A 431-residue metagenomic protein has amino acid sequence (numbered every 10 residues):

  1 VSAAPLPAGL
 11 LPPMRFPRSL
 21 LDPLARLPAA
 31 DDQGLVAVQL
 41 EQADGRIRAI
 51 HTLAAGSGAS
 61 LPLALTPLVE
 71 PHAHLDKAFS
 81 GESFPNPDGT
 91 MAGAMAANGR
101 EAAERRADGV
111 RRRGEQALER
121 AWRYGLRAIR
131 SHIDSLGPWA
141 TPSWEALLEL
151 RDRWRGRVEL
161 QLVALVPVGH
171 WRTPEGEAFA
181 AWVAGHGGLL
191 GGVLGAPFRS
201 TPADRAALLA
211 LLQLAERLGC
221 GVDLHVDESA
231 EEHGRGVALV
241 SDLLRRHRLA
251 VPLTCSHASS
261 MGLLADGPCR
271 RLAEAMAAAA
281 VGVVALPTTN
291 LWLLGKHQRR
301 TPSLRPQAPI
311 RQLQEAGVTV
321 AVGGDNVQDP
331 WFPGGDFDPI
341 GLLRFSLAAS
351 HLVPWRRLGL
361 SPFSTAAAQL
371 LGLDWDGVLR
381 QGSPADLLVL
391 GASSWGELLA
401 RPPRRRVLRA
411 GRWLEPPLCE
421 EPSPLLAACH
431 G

Functional and structural regions predicted by a protein language model:
V1-G56, W395: N-terminal metal-binding scaffold of metallo-dependent hydrolase/deaminase domains
L61-F84, S229-A230: Di-metal (Zn2+ and/or Mg2+/Mn2+) metal-binding site signature of metallo-dependent hydrolases with the MBL/beta-CASP
L63, G81-H132, P138-R153, A181-A184: Alpha-helical scaffold segments that flank or form the walls of functional sites
A78-V110, H186-L189, G236-T254, A279-V283 (+2 more regions): Active-site gating loops and adjacent loop-to-helix segments of metal-dependent hydrolytic enzymes
A97-R112, V163-P174, L194-P202: Active-site mouth loops of central-metabolism enzymes
P142-G156, T173-S256, S260-G282, R299-V322 (+1 more regions): Histidine/acidic residue-rich metal-binding segments in metalloenzymes
D242-L253, L293, L304-L390: His/Asp/Glu-enriched, well-ordered alpha-helical/loop segment that forms or immediately abuts the divalent-metal
P362, L379-G431: C-terminal cap of metal-dependent C-N hydrolases
